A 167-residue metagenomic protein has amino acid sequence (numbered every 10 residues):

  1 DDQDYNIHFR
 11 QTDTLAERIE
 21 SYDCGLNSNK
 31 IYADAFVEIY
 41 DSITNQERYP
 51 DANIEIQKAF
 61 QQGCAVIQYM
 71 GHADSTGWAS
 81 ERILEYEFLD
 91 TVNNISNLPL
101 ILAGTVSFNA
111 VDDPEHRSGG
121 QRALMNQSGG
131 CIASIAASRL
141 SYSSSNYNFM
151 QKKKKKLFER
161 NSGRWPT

Functional and structural regions predicted by a protein language model:
D1-T167: Cysteine-dependent hydrolase recognition
